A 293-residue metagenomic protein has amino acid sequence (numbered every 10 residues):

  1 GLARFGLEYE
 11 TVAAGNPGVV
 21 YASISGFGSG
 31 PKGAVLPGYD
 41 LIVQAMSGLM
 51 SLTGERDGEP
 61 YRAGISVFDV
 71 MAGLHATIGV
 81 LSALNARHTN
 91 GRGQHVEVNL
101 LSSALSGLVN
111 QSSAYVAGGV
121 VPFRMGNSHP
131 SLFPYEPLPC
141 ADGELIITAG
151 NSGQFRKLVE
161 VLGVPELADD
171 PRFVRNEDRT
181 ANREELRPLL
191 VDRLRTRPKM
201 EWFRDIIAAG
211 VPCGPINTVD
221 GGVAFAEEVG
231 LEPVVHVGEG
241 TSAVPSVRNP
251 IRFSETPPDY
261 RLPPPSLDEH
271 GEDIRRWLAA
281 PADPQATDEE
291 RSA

Functional and structural regions predicted by a protein language model:
A3-L145, A149-G150: Active-site-adjacent "lid/gating" segments in soluble enzymes
A76-A83, Q111, K157-V161, L189 (+1 more regions): Alpha-helical scaffold segments in soluble metabolic enzymes
L84-H88, L162, L278-A279: Short, hydrophobic alpha-helical segments
Y115-P122, F225-E239: Short, surface-exposed loop/helix-turn segments at secondary-structure junctions that function as lids/hinges flanking
F133-A209, C213: Aromatic-enriched alpha-helical interface/lid elements that frame and gate functional surfaces
I207-V229: Conserved PLP cofactor-binding pocket of PLP-dependent enzymes
V237-A293: Flexible, small-/acidic-enriched active-site or ligand-binding loops
